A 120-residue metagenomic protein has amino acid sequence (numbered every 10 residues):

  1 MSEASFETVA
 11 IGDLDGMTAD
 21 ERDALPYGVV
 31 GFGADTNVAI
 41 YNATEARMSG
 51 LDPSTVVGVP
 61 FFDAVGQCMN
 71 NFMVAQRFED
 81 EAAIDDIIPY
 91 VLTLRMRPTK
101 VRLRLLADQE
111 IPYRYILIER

Functional and structural regions predicted by a protein language model:
M1-I11, Y115-R120: Short, low-complexity N-terminal regulatory "tails/caps" that precede and couple sensory modules
T8-A46: Sensory modules in modular signal-transduction proteins
A34-R120: Sensory/regulatory domains in signal-transduction proteins
